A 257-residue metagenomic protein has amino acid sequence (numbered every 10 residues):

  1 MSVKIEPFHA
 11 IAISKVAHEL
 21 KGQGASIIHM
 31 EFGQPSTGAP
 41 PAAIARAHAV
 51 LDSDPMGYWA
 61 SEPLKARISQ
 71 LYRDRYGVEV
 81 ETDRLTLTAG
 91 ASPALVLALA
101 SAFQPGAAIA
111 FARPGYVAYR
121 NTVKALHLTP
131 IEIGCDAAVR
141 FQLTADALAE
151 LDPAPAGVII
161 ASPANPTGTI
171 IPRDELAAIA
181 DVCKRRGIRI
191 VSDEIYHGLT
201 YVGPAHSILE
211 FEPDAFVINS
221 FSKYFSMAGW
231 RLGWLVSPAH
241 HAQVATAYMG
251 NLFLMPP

Functional and structural regions predicted by a protein language model:
V3-G90, L97: N-terminal small-domain helix-loop-helix segment of the aminotransferase-like
L20, L126, R185-R186: Helix C-cap/helix->beta junction micro-motif
P40, F216-V217, F221-P257: PLP-dependent aminotransferase class I/II
E79-L85, P105-A108, P213-D214: Short acidic capping loops at alpha-helix termini that bridge into adjacent secondary structure
S101-V123: Conserved PLP-anchoring active-site segment centered on the Schiff-base-forming lysine
F111, E132, I160, I190-S192 (+1 more regions): Hydrophobic residues in well-ordered beta-strands that form the structural core
A137-V202: Active-site phosphate-binding strand-loop segment of PLP-dependent enzymes
